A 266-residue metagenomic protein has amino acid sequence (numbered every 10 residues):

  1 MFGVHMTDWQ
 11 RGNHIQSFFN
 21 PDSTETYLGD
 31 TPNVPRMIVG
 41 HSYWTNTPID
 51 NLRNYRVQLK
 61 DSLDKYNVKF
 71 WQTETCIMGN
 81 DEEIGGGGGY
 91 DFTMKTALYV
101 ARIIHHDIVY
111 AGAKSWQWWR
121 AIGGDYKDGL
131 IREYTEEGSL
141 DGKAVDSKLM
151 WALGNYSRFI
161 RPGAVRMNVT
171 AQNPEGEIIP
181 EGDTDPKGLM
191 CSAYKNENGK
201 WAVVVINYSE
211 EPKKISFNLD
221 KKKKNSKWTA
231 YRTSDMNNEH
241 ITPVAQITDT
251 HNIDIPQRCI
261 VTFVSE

Functional and structural regions predicted by a protein language model:
M1-I103, Y110: Noncatalytic carbohydrate-binding groove/subsite architecture in carbohydrate-active enzymes
H5, S42, E74-I77, Q117-R120 (+5 more regions): Active-site proximal loops enriched in glycine and acidic residues that flank catalytic Cys/His/Asp and coordinate
K69-P180: Aromatic/acidic polysaccharide-binding cleft in carbohydrate-active enzymes
D81-E82, K127-G129, V204, P212-S216 (+2 more regions): Extended hydrophobic-aromatic, low-complexity segments
E177-S226, R258: Carbohydrate-binding surface patches
D220-H240: Solvent-exposed beta-hairpin/edge-strand motifs
P243-E266: C-terminal beta-strand-rich structural cap/linker in extracellular carbohydrate-active enzymes
